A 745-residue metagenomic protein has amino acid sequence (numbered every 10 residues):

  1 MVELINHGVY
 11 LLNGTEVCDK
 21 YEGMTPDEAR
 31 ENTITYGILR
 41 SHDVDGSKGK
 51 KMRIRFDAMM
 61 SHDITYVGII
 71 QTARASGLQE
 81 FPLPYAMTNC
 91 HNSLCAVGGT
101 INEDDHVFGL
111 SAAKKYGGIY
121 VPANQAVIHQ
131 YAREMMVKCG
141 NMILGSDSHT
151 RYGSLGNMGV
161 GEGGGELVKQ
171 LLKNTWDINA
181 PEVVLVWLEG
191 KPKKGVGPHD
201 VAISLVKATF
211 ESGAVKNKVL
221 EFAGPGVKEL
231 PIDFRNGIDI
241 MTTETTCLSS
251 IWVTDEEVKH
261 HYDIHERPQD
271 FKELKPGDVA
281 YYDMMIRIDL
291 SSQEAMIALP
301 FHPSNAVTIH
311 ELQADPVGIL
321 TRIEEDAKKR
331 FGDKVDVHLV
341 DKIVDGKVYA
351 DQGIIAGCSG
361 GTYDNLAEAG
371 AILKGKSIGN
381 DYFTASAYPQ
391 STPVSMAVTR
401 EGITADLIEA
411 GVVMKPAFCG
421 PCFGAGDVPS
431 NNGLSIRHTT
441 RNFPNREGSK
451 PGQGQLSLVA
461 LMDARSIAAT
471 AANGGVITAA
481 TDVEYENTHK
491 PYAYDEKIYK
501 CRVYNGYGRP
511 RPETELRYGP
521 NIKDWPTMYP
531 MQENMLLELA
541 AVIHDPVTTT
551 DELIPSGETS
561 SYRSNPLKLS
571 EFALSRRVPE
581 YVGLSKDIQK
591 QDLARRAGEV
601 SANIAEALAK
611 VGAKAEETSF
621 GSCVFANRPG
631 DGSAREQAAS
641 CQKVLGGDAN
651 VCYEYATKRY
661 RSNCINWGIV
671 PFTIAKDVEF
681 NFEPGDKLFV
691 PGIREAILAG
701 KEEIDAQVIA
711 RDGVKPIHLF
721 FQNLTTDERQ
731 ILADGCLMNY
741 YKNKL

Functional and structural regions predicted by a protein language model:
M1-L745: Fe-S-dependent hydro-lyases/dehydratases of central metabolism
